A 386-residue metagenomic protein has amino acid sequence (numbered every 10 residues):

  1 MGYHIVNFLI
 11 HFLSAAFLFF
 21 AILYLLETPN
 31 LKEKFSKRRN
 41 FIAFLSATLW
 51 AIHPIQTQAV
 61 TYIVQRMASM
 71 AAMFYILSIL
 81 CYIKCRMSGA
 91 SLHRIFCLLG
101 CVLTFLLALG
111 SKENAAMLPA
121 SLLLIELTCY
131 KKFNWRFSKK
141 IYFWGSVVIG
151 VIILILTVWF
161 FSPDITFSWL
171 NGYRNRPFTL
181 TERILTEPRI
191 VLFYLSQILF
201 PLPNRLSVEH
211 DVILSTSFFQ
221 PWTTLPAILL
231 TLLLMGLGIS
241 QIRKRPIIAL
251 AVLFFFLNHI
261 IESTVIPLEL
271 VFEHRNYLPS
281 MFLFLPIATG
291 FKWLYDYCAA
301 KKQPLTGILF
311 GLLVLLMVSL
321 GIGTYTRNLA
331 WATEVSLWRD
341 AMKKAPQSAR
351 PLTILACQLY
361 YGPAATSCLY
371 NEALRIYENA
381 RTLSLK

Functional and structural regions predicted by a protein language model:
M1-K386: Polytopic membrane enzymes that build or remodel cell-surface glycoconjugates and lipids
